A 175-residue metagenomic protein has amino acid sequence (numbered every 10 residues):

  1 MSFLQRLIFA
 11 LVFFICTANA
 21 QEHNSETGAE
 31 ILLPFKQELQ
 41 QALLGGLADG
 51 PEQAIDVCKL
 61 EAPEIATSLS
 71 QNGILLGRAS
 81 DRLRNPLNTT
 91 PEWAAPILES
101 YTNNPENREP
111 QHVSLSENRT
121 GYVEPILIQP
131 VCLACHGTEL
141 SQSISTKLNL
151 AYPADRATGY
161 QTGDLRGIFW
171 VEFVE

Functional and structural regions predicted by a protein language model:
M1-R6: Positively charged n-region of N-terminal signal peptides that target proteins for export
L7-C16: Bacterial N-terminal signal peptides
Q21-Q129, S143-E175: Extracytoplasmic c-type cytochrome modules immediately beyond a signal peptide or single-pass transmembrane anchor
Q129-E139: The canonical Cys-X-X-Cys-His
